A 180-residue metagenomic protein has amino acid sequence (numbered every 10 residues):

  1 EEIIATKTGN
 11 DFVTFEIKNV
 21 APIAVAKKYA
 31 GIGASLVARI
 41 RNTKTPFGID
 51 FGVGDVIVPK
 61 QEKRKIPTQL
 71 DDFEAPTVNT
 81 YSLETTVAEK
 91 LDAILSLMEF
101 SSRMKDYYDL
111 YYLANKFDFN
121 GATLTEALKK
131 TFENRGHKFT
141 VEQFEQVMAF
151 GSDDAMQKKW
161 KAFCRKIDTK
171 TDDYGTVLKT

Functional and structural regions predicted by a protein language model:
E1-T180: Structured mid-to-C-terminal alpha-helical surface segments
